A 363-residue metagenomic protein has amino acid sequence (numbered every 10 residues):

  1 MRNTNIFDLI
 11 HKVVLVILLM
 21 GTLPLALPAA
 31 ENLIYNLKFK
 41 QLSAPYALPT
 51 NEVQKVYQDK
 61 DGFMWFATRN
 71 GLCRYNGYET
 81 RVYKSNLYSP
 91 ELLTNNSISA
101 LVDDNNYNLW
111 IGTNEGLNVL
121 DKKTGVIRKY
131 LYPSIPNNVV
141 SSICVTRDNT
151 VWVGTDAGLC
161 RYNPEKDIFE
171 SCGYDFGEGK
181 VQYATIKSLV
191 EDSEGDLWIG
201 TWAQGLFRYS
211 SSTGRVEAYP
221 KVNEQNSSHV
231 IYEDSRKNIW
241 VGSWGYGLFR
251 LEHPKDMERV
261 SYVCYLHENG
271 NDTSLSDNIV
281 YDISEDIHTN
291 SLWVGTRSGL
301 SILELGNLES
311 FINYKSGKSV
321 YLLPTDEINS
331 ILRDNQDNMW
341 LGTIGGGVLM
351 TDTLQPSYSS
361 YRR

Functional and structural regions predicted by a protein language model:
R2-R363: Carboxylate-rich, polar loop motifs that coordinate divalent cations or form catalytic acidic clusters
